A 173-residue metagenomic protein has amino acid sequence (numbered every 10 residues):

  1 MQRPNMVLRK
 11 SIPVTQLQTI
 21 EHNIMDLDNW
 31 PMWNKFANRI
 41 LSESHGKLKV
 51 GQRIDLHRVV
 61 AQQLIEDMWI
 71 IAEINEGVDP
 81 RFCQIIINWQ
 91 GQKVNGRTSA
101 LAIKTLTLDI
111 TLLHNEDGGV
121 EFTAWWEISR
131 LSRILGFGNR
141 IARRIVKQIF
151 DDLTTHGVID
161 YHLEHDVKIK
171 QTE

Functional and structural regions predicted by a protein language model:
M1-V50: Hydrophobic ligand-binding cavity/cleft-lining segments
S11-T15, H57, A61, A72 (+2 more regions): Solvent-exposed residues in well-ordered beta-strands and their adjoining turns, especially edge/terminal strands
T19-I24, W30, I54, I71 (+2 more regions): Hydrophobic pocket/interface hotspot
H45-K47, V59-Q63: Short, conserved, surface-exposed binding loops centered on an aromatic residue
Q52-V59, E66-A72, K104-T105, T154-Y161 (+1 more regions): A general structural signal for short secondary-structure boundary/capping elements
D55-H57, I86-V94, W125-S129: Generic short beta-strand segments
A61-G119: Hydrophobic-ligand binding "helix-grip"
E121-E173: A conserved amphipathic terminal alpha-helix motif
